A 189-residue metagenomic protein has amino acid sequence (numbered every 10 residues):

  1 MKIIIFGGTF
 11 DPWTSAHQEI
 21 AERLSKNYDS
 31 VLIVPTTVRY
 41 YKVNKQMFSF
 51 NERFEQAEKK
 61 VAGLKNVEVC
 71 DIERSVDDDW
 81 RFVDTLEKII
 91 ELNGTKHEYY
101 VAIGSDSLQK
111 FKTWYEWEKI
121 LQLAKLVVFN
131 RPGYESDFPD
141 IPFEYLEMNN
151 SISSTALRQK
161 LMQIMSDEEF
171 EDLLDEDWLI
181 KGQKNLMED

Functional and structural regions predicted by a protein language model:
M1-D189: Nucleotidyltransferase catalytic core that binds NTPs
